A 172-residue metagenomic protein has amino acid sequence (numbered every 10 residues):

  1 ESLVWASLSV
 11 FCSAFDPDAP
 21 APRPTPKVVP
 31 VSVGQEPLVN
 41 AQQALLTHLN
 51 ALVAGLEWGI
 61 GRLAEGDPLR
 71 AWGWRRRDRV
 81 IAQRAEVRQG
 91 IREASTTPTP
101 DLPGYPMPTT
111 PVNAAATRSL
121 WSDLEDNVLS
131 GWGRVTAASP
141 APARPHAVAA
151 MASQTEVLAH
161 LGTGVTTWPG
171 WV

Functional and structural regions predicted by a protein language model:
E1-V172: All-alpha RGS (Regulator of G-protein Signaling) helical domain and cognate RGS-like helical scaffolds
